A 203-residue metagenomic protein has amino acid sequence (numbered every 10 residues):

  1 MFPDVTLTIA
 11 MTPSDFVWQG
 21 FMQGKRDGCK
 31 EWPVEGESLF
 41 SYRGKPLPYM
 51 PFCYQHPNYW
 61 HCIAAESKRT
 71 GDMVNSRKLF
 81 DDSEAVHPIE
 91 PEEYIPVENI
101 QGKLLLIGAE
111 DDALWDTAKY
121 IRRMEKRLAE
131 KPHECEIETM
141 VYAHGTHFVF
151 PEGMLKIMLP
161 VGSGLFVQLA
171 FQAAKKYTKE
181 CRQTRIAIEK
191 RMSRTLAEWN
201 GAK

Functional and structural regions predicted by a protein language model:
P3, A129-E134: Short helix-capping segments at alpha-helix termini
L7, K103, E136-E138: Proline-centered loop/turn at the N-terminus of a beta-strand
L7-V97: Accessory cap/linker subdomain of secreted extracellular hydrolases
E84, P88, R122, H133-K203: C-terminal catalytic histidine-bearing segment of alpha/beta-hydrolase fold enzymes
I100, L105-D112: Short beta-strand/loop motif that positions the catalytic acidic residue of the alpha/beta-hydrolase fold
G102, D116-E130, G153-L155: Short alpha-helix in the alpha/beta-hydrolase fold that links the catalytic acid
E110-W115, T146-V149: Acidic catalytic loop of the alpha/beta-hydrolase fold
